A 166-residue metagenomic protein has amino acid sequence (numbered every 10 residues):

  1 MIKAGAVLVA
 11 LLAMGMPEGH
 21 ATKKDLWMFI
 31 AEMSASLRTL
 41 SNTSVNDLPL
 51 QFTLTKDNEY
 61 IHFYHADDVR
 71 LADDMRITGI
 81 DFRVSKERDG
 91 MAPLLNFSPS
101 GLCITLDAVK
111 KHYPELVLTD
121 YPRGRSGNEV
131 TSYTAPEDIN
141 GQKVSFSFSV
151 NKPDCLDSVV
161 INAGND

Functional and structural regions predicted by a protein language model:
G5-A13: Bacterial N-terminal signal peptides
L11, S85-E87, P136-D138: Generic marker of residues within folded, mature protein domains
G15-G124, E129, P153-D166: Short helix/turn-capping signatures at newly exposed starts of structured segments
V130-Q142, F146: Short, intrinsically disordered low-complexity segments
V144-D154: Short, exposed beta-strand-loop hairpins at the edges of beta-sheets in extracellular/periplasmic proteins
